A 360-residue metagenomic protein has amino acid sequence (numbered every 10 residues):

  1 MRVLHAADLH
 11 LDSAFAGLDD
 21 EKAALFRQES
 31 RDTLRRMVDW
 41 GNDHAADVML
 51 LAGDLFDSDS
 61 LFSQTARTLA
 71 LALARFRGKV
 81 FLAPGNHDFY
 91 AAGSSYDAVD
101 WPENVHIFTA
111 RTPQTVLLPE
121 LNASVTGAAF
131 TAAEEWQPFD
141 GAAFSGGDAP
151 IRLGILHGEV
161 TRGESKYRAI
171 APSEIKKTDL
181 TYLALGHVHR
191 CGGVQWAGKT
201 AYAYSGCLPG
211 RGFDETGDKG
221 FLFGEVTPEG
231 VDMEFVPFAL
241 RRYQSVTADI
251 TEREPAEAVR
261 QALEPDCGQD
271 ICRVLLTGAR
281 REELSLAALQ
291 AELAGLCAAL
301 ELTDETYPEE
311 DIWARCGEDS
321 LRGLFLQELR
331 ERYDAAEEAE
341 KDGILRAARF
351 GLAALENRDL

Functional and structural regions predicted by a protein language model:
M1-T68, F139, D148, R349-L360: N-terminal active-site segment of His-dependent metallophosphoesterases
F15, W136-F139, D232-F235: Short, charged, solvent-exposed linker or helix-capping segments at domain edges/interfaces that act as flexible hinges
L18-Q28, S124-A129, A239-R253: Acidic/glycine-enriched edge-of-secondary-structure segments
D43, R77, K177, D266-G268: Alpha-helix termination/capping residues and helix-transition junctions
V48, D57-A203, C207-G212, T216-D218 (+1 more regions): His/Asp/Glu-rich metal-coordinating catalytic cores of metallo-dependent phosphodiesterases/hydrolases acting on
A52, G186, T277: Conserved residues at the C-terminal ends of beta-strands
P228-L360: Accessory, non-catalytic peripheral segments of nucleic-acid enzymes
